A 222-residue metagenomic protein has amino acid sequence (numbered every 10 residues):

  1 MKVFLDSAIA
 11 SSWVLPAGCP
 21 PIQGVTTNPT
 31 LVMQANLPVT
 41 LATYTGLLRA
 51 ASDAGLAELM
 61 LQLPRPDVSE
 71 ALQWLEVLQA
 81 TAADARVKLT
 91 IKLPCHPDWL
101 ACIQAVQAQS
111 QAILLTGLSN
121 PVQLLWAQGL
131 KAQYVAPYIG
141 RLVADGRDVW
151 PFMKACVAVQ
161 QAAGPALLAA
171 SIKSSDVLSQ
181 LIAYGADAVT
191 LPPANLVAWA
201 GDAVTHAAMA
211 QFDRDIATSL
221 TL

Functional and structural regions predicted by a protein language model:
M1-E58, P66-L72: Conserved N-terminal beta1-alpha1 strand-loop-helix module at the mouth
F4-D6, L59-D67, Q79, A85-P97 (+3 more regions): Catalytic beta/alpha-barrel core
A10-C19, E70-W74, C102, N120-L130 (+1 more regions): Catalytic cores of alpha/beta
C19-G24, A83-V87, A105-L114, G129-A136 (+1 more regions): Glycine-enriched alpha-helix->loop->beta-strand junction motifs that scaffold or abut catalytic
P29-M33, Q133-A144, A186-T205: Glycine-rich phosphate-binding active-site loops on the catalytic face of alpha/beta enzymes
T40-G46, L118, V149-A155: Charged helix-capping and loop-helix junction motifs
A83, P97-L100, D145-A163: Short loop-to-alpha-helix "cap/lid" segments that border enzyme active sites across diverse enzyme classes
A198-L222: C-terminal helical cap(s) of enzyme catalytic domains, especially alpha/beta-barrels
